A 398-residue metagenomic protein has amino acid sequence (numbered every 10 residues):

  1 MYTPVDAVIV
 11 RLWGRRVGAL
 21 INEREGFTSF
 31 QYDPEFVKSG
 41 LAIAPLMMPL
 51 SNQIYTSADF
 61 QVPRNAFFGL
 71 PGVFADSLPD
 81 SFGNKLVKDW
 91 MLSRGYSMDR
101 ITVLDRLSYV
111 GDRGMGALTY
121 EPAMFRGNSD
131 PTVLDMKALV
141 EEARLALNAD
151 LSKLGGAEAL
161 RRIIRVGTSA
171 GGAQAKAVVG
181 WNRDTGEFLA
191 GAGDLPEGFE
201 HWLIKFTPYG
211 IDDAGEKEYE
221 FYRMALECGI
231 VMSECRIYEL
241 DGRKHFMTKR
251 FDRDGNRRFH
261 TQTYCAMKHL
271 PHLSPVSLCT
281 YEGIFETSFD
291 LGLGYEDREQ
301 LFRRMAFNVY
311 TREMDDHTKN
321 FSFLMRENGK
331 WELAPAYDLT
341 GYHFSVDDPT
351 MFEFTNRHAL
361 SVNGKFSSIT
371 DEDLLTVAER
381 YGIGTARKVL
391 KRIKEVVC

Functional and structural regions predicted by a protein language model:
M1-T318, S322-C398: Phosphate/dinucleotide-binding and metal-coordinating scaffold of catalytic cores in nucleotide-dependent enzymes
